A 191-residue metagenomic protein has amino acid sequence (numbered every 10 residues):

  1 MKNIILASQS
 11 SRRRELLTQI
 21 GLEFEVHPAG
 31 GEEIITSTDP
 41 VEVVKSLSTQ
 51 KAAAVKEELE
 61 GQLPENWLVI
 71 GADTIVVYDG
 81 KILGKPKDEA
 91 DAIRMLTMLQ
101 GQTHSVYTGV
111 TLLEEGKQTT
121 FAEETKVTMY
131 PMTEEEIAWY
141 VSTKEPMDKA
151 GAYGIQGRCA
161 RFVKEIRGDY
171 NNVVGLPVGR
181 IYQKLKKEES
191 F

Functional and structural regions predicted by a protein language model:
K2-I5, V26, T38-F191: Anionic-ligand binding patches
K2-L22: N-terminal beta1-alpha1 ligand-phosphate binding loop
R13, E33-I35: Flexible, glycine-rich phosphate/dinucleotide-binding loops and adjacent beta-alpha linkers at cofactor/substrate
E25-E33: A short beta-strand-loop structural module common to alpha/beta enzyme folds
